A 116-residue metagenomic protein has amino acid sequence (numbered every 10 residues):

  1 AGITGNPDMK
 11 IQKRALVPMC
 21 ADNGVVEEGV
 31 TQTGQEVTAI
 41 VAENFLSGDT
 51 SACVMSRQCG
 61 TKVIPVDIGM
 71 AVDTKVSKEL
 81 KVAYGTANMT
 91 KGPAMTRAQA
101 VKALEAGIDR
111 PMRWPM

Functional and structural regions predicted by a protein language model:
A1-M116: N-terminal loops that bind phosphate or other acidic moieties and the adjacent beta-alpha structural core
